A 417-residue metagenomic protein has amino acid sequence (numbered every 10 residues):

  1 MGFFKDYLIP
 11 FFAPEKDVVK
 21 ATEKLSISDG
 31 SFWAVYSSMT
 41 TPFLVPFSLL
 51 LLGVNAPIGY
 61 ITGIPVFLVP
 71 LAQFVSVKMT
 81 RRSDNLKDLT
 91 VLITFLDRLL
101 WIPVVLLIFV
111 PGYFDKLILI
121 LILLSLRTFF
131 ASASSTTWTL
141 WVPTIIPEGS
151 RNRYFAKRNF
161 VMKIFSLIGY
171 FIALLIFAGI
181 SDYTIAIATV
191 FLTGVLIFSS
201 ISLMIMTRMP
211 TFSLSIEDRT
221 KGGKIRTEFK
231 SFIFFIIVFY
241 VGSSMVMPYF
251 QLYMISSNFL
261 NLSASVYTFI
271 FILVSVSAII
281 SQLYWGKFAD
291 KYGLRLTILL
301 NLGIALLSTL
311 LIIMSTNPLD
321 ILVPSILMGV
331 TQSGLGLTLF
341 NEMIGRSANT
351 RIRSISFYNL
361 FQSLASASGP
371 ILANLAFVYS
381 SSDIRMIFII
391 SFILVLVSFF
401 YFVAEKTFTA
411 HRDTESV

Functional and structural regions predicted by a protein language model:
G2-L71, S76, T80, K87-V91 (+5 more regions): Helix-loop boundary and gating motifs at the non-cytosolic
A72-D88, F177, I280-G293, F377: Helix-to-loop junctions at the C-terminal end of transmembrane segments in multipass secondary transporters
L86, L175-L196, L375-V395: A membrane-interface helix-boundary motif in multi-pass transporters
D88-V104, L296-L311: Structural signature of the two symmetry-related core transmembrane helices
L106-L124, I313-S325: Helix-loop junctions at membrane interfaces in 12-TM secondary transporters
A131-I146, G334-A348: Intracellular juxtamembrane helix-capping segments at the cytosolic ends of symmetry-related transmembrane helices
S202-D218, V403-E415: Helix-loop junctions on the cytosolic side of multi-pass membrane transporters, especially the intracellular loop
R295-L335: C-terminal transmembrane helical hairpin of 12-TM major facilitator-type secondary transporters
